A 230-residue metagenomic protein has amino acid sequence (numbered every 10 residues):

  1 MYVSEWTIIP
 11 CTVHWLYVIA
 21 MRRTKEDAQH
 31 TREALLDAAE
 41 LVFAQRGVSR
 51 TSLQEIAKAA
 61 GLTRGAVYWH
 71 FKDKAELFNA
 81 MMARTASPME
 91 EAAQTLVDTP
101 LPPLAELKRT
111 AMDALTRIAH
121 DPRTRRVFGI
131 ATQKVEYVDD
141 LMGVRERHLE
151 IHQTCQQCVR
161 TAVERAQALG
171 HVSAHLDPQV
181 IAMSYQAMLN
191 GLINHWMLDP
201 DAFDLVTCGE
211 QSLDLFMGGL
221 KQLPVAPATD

Functional and structural regions predicted by a protein language model:
M1-R22, R109-R117, Q153-L169, M183-H195 (+1 more regions): C-terminal peripheral helix-coil segments that are non-catalytic and often amphipathic
M1-R46, R50-L62, E76-N79, T207: Basic, helix-initiating cap at the start of DNA-binding domains
H30, A34-L41, Q45, A59 (+5 more regions): Alpha-helical structural segments
Q45-S49, T99-P100, D121, L169: Short coil/turn segments at alpha/beta junctions that flank glycine-rich nucleotide-binding fingerprints
G65: Key DNA-contact positions within bacterial/archaeal DNA-binding proteins
Y68-F71, A75: A short His-aromatic
M112-T161, H171: Short secondary-structure transition hinges
